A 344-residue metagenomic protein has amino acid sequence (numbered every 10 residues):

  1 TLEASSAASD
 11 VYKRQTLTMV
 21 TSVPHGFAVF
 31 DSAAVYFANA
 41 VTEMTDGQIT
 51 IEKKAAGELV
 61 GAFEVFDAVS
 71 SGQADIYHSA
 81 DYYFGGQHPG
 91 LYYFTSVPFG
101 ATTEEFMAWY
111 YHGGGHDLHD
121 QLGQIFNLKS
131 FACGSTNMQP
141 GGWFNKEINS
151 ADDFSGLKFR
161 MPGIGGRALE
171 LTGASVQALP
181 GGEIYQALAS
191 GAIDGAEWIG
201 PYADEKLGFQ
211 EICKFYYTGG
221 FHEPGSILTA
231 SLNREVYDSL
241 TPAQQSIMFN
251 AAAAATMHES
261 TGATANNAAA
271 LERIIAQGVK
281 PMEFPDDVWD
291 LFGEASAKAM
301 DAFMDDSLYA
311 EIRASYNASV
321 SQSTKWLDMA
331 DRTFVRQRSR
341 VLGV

Functional and structural regions predicted by a protein language model:
T1-A8: Positively charged, low-complexity/disordered segments
S9-F106, G123-V344: N-terminal secretory/targeting leader peptides
E105-D120: A gly/proline- and charged-residue-enriched helix-loop-helix capping module
